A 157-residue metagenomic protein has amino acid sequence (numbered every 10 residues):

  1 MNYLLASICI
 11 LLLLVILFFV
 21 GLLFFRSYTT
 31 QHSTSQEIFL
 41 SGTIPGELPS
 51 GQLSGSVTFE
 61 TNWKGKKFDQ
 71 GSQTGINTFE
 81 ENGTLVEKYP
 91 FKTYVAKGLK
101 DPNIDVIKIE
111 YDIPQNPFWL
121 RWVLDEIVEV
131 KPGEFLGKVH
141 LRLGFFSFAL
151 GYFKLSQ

Functional and structural regions predicted by a protein language model:
M1-F19: N-terminal Sec-pathway targeting helices
G21-Q157: Soluble ligand-binding/transfer domains with enclosed cavities or grooves
